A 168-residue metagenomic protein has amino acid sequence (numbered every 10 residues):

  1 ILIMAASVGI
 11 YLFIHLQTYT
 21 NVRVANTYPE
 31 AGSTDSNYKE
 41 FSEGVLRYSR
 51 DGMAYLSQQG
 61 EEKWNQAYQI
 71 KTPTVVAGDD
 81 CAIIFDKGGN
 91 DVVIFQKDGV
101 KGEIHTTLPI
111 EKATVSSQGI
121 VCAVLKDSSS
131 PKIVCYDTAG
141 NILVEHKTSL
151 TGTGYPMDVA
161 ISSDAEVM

Functional and structural regions predicted by a protein language model:
I1-I14: Hydrophobic membrane-insertion alpha-helices, especially the h-region of bacterial N-terminal signal peptides
T18-E30, G60-A67, D98-H105, I142-L150: A short beta-strand motif characteristic of beta-propeller blades
P29-E61: Short extracytoplasmic
A31-E40, Q69-D80, L108-G119, G152-A160: Repeated scaffold domains used in trafficking and secretory/extracellular systems, primarily beta-propellers
E43, R47-R50, G78-D79, I83-N90 (+3 more regions): Beta-strand C-termini and the immediately following turn/loop, strongest in propeller blades
L56-S57, V93-F95, V134-T138: Hydrophobic/aromatic beta-strand positions that recur at structurally equivalent sites within the blades
G60-A82, N90-D91, K97-T114: Blade-loop segments of beta-propeller domains
S129-M168: Extracytoplasmic/periplasmic C-terminal soluble domains
